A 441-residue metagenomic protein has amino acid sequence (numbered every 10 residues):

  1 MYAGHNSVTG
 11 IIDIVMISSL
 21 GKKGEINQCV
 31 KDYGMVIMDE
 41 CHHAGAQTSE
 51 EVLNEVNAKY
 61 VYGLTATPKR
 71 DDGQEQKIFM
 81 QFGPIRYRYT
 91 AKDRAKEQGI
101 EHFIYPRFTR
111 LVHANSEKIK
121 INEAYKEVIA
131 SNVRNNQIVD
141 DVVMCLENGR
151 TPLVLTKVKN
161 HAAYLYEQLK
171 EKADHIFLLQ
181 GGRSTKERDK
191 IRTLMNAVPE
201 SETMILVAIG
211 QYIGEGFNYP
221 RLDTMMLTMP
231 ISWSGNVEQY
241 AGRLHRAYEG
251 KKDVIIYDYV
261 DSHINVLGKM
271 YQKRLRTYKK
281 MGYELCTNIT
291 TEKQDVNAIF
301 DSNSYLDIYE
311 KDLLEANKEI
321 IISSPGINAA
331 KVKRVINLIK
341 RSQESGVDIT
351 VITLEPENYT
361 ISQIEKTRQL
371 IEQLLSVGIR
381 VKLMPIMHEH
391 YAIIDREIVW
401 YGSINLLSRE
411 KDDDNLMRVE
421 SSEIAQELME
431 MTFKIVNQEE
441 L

Functional and structural regions predicted by a protein language model:
M1-I11, K22-E25, A163-Y164, D174-G214: Conserved helicase ATPase core of P-loop NTP-dependent helicases/translocases
D13-M35, H43-E51, I209-Q211: Conserved RecA-like ASCE ATPase "motif II neighborhood" in helicase/translocase motors
G34, L206-V207, E215-P230, Q239 (+2 more regions): A short beta-strand element within the Helicase C-terminal
G34-M35, H42-Y105, Y278: Post-DEXD/H (motif II) to motif III coupling segment of the RecA-like Helicase ATP-binding lobe
P68, S232-I256: Conserved SF2 helicase motif VI
S116-K157, A163-Q168: Conserved interdomain hinge at the start of the Helicase C-terminal
Y271-R276, K280-K293, I398-L441: Signature of lipid phosphatidyltransferase scaffolds
D312-S376: Primarily the HKD phosphodiesterase
